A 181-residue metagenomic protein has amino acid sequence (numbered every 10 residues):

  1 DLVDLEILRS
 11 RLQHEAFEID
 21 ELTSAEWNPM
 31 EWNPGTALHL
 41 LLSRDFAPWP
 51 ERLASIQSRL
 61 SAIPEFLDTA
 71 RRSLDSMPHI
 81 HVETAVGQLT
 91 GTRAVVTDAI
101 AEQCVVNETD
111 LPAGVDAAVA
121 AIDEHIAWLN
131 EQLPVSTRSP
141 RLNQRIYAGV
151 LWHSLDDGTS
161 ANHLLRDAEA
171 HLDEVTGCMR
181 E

Functional and structural regions predicted by a protein language model:
D1-E181: N-terminal maturation segment of proteins
